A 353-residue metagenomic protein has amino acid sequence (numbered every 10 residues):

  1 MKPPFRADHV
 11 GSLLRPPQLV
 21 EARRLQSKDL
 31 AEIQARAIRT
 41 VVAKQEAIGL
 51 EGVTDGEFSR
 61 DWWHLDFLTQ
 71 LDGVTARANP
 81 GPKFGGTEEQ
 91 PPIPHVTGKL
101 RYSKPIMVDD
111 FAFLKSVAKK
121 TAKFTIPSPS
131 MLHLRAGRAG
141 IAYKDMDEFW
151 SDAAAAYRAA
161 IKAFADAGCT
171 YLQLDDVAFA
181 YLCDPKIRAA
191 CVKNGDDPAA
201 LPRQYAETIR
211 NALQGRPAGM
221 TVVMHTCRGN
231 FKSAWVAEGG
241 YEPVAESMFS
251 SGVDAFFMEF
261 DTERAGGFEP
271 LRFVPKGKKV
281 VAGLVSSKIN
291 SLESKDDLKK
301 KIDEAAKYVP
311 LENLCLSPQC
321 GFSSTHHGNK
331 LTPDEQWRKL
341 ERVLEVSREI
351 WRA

Functional and structural regions predicted by a protein language model:
M1-A353: Domain-level signal for soluble alpha/beta catalytic cores
